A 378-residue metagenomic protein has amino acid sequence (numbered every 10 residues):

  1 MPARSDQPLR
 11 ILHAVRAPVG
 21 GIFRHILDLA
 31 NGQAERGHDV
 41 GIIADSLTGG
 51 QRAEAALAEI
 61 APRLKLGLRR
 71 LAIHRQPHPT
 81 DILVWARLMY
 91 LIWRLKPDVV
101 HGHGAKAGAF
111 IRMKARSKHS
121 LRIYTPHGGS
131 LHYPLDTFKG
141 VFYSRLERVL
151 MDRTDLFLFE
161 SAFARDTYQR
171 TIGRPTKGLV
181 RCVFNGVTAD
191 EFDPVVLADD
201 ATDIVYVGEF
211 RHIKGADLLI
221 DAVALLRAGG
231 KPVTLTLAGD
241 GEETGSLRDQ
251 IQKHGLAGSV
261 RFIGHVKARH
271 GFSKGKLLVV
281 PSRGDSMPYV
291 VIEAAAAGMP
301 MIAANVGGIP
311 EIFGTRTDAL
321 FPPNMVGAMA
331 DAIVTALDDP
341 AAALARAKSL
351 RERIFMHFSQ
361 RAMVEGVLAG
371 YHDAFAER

Functional and structural regions predicted by a protein language model:
L12, V196-K214, I220-V223: Conserved donor-binding/catalytic core segment of Leloir-type glycosyltransferases
H13-T80, T167, L179: N-terminal strand-loop element at the rim of the active site of nucleotide-sugar-dependent glycosyltransferases
G102-A107: Short His-centered aromatic/hydrophobic patch
D152-L179, V187-A189: A short, active-site helix/loop in glycosyltransferases that binds the activated sugar's phosphate group
E243-S246, L256-H265, G271: Active-site donor-binding acidic/aromatic loop of nucleotide-activated sugar and phosphosugar transferases involved
R283: Aromatic "clamp/platform" in nucleotide-sugar-dependent glycosyltransferases that forms part of the donor/acceptor
P300-A303: Short hydrophobic beta-strand element within catalytic cores of glycosyltransferases and related nucleotide-activated
T315-G327, T335-A341: Conserved acidic donor-binding segment of nucleotide-sugar-dependent glycosyltransferases
